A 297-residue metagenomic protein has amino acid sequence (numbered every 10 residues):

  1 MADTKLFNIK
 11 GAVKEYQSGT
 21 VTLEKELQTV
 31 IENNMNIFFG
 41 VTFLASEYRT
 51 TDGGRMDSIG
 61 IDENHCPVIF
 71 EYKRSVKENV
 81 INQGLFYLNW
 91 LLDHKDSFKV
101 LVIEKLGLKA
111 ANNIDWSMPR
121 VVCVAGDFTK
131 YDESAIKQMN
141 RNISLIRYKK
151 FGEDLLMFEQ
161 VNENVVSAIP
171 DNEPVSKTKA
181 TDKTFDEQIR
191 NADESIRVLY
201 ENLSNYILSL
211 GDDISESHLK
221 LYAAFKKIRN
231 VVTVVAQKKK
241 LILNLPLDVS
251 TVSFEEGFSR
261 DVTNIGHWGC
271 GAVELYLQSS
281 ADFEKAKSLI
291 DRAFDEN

Functional and structural regions predicted by a protein language model:
M1-S209, S215-Q237, D248-S250, E255 (+2 more regions): Charged, terminal alpha-helix-loop-beta segments that serve as non-catalytic nucleic-acid engagement and/or assembly
K226, H267-G269: A structural signal for short secondary-structure junctions
R260, G269-G271: C-terminal structured interaction module
L275: Basic nucleic-acid-binding interfaces
